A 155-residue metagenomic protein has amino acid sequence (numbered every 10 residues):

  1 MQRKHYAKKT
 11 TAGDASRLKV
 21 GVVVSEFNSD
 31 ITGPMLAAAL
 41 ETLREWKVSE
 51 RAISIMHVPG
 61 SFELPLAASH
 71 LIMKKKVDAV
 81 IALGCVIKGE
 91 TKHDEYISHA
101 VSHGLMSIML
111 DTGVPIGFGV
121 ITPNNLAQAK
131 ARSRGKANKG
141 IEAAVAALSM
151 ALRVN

Functional and structural regions predicted by a protein language model:
M1-K19, R134-N138, E142, L148-A151: N-terminal presequence-like segments and the immediate start of the first folded domain
T10-V58: Glycine-rich phosphate/diphosphate-binding loop of Rossmann-like nucleotide-binding domains
E26-F27, C85-V86, I121-N125: Short, ordered loop/turn segments at secondary-structure junctions
S29, E41-S49, S69-K76, M106-V114 (+1 more regions): Generic secondary-structure signature for well-ordered alpha-helical cores
S29, G33, A37, V58-F62 (+3 more regions): Electropositive phosphate-/nucleotide-binding environments in soluble metabolic enzymes
L40, R44-E45, A52-K76, K92 (+1 more regions): Amphipathic alpha-helical hairpins
E63-L105: Glycine-rich phosphate-binding loop
D94-N155: C-terminal binding/interaction regions
